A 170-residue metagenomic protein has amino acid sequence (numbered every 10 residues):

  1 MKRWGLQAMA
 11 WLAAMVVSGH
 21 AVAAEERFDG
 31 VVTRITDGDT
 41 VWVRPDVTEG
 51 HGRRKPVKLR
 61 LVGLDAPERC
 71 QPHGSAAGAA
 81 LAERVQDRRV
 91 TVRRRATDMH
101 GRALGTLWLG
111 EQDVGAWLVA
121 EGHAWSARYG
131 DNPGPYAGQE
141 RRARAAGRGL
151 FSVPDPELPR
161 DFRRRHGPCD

Functional and structural regions predicted by a protein language model:
M1-R3: Positively charged n-region of N-terminal signal peptides that target proteins for export
Q7-G19: Bacterial N-terminal signal peptides
V22-Y129: Electropositive
G130-D170: N-terminal targeting pre-sequences for secretion and organelle import
